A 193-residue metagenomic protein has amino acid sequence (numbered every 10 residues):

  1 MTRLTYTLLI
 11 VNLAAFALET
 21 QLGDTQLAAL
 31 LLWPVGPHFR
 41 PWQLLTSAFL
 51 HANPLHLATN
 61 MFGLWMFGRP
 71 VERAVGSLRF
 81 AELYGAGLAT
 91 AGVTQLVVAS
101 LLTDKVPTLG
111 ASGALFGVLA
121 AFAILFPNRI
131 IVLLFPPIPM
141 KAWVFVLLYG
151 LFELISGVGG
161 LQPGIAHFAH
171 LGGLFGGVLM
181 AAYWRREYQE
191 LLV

Functional and structural regions predicted by a protein language model:
M1-V193: A detector for small-residue-rich transmembrane helices and their helix-helix packing motifs
